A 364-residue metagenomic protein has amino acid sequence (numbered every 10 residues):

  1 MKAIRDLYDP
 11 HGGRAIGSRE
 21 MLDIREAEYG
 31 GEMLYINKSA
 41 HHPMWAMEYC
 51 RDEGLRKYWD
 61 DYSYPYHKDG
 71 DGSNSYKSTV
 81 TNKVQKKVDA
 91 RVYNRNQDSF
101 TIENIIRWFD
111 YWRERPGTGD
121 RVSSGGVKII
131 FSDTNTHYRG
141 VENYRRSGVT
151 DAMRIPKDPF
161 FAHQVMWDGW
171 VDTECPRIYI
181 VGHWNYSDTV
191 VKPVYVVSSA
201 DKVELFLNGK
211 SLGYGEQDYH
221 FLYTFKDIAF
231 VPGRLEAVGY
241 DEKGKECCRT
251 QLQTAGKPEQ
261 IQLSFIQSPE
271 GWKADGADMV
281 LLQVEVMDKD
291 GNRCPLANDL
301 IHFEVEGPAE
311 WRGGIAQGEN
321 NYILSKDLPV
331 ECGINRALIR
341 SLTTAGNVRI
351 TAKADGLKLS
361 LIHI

Functional and structural regions predicted by a protein language model:
M1-M166, W170-S187, T224: Substrate-binding/catalytic cleft of secreted carbohydrate-active enzymes, primarily glycoside hydrolases
K128, D133-N135, G140-D188, P193-E259 (+1 more regions): Catalytic cores of secreted or luminal carbohydrate-active enzymes
W184-T189, E270-V280: Short, solvent-exposed loop/linker segments at the N-terminal edge of repeated beta-sheet extracellular domains
V194-V197, A277-P295, I301, I350-A352: Beta-strand-rich structural segments
F225-F230, K326-T343: Short, hydrophobic beta-strand segments
F230-R234, M279, A345-N347: Extracellular Ig-like/FN3 beta-sandwich strand-entry sites
Q260-Q262, E304-E319: Short aromatic-acidic-glycine turn motif
I362-I364: Conserved small/polar residues in nucleotide/adenosyl-binding loops
